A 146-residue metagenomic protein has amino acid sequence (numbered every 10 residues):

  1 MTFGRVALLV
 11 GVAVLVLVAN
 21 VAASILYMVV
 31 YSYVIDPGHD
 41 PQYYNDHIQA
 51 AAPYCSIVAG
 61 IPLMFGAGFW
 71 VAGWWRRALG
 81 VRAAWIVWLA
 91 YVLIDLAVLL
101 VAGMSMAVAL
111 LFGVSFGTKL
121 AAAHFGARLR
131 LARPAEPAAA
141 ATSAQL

Functional and structural regions predicted by a protein language model:
M1-L146: Juxtamembrane/disordered regions of integral membrane proteins
